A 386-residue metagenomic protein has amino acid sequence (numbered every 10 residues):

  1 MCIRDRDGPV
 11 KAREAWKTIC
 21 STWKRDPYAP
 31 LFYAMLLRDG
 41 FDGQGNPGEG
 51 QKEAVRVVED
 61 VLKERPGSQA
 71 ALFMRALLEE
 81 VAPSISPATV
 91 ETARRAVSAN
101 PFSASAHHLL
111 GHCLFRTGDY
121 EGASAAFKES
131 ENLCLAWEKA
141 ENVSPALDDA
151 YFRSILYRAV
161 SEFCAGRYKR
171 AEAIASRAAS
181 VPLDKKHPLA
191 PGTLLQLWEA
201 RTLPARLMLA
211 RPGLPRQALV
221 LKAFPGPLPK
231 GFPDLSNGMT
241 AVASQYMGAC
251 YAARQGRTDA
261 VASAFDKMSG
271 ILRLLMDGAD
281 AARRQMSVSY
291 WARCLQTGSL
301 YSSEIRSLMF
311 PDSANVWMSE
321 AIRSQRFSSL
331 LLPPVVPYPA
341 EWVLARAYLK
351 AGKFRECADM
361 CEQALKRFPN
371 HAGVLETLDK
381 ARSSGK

Functional and structural regions predicted by a protein language model:
M1-I3: Short, small-residue-biased leader/transition segments that mark boundaries at the very start of proteins
R6-D7, G40, G48, A82-P83 (+7 more regions): Structural motif corresponding to the intra-repeat A-B loop/turn of tetratricopeptide repeats
P9-C20, P47-L62, S86-S98, S124-L133 (+5 more regions): Alpha-helical repeat scaffolds
S21, K63, S98, A146 (+5 more regions): Structural signature of alpha-solenoid helical repeat scaffolds
T22-R25, P66, P101, L135 (+4 more regions): Short coil turns that delineate tetratricopeptide repeat
F32, M74, L109, Y157 (+7 more regions): "A position-specific structural signal for the A-helix of alpha-solenoid helical repeats
